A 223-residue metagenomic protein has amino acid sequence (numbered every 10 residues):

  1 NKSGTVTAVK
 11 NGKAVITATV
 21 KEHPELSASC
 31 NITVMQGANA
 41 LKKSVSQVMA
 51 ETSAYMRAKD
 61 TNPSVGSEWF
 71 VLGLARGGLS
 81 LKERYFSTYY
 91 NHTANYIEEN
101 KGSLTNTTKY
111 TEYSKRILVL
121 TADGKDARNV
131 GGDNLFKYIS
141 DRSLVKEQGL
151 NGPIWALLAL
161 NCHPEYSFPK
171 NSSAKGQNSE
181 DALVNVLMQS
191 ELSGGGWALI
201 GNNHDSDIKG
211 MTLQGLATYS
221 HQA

Functional and structural regions predicted by a protein language model:
N1-A40: Extracytoplasmic soluble-region selector
M35-A223: Preference for long, amphipathic alpha-helical scaffolds in soluble/luminal domains and all-alpha bundles
